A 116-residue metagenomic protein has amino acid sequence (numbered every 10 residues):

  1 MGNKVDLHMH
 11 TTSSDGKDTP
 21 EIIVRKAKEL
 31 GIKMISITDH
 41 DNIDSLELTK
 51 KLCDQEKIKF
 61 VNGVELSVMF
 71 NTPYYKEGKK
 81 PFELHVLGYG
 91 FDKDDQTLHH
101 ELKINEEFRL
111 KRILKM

Functional and structural regions predicted by a protein language model:
M1-E83: An N-terminally biased module of ancient metal coordination in phosphate/nucleic-acid-related enzymes
S45, D94, R112: Short phosphate-engaging motifs
K51, H100, I104, K115: Charged/polar, solvent-exposed surface patches and flexible loops
T72-F108: Active-site gating loops and adjacent loop-to-helix segments of metal-dependent hydrolytic enzymes
F108-M116: Active-site-proximal loop/helix segment associated with metal-binding centers of metalloenzymes
